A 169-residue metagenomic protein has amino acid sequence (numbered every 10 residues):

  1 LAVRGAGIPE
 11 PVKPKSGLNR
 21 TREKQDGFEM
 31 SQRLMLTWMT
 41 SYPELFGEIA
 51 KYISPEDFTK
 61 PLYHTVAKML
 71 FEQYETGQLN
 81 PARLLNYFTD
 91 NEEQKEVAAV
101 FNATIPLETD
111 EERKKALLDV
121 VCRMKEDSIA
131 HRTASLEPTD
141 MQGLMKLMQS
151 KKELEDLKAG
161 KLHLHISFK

Functional and structural regions predicted by a protein language model:
L1-K169: A charged alpha-helical hairpin associated with nucleic-acid processing machineries
